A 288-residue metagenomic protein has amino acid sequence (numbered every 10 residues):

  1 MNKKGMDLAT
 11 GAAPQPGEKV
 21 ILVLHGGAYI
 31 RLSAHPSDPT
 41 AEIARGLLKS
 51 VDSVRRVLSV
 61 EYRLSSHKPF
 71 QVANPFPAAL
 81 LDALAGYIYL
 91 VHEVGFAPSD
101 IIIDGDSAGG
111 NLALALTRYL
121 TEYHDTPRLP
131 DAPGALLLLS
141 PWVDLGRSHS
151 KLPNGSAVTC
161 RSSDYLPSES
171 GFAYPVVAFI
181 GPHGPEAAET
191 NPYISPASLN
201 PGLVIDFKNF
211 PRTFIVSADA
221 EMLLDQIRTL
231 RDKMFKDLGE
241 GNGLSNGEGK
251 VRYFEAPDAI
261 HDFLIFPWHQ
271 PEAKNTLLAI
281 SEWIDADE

Functional and structural regions predicted by a protein language model:
M6-D52: Short, surface-exposed "cap/lid" segments of acyl-processing enzymes
V23-G27, D104, L139, V216: Short hydrophobic segments within beta-strands
A28, Y62-S66, V143, I260: Alpha/beta-hydrolase active-site loop signature
S33-H35, K68-V72, H149: Conserved catalytic-core motifs of eukaryotic protein kinase domains, centered on the activation segment
L47-H67: Conserved alpha/beta-hydrolase
A73-V94: Alpha/beta-hydrolase active-site loop
G95-D100, A115-E288: Alpha/beta hydrolase fold serine-hydrolase catalytic domain that processes acyl esters and thioesters
G105, G109, A113: Gly/Ala-rich beta-loop-alpha elbow adjacent to hydrolase catalytic centers
